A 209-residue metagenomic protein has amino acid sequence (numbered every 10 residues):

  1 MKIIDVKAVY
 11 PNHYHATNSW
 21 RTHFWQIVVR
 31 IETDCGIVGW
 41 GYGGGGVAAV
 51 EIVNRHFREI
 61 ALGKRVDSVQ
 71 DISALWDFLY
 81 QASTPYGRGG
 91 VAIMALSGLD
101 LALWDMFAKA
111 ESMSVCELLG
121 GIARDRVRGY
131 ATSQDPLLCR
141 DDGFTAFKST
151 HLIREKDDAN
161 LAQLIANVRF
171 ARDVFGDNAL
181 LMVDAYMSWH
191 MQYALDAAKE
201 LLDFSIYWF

Functional and structural regions predicted by a protein language model:
M1-V38, G44: Structured beta-strand/loop patches that form or line metal/cofactor-binding pockets in enzymes
I3, G36, F57, L99 (+4 more regions): Conserved, mostly hydrophobic/aromatic
N12, V47, I153: Flexible, active-site-proximal loop/turn residues at the rims of small-molecule/cofactor binding pockets and catalytic
W20-R21, L119-G121: Short secondary-structure boundary/capping segments
F24-W25, S97, D125: Short, basic and Ser/Thr-rich N-terminal targeting/leader segments
E32-A110: Metal- or metallocofactor-binding catalytic centers and their adjacent structured scaffolds across diverse enzyme
G120, D125-F209: Metal-dependent enolase-superfamily TIM-barrel catalytic cores that perform enediolate-based chemistry
